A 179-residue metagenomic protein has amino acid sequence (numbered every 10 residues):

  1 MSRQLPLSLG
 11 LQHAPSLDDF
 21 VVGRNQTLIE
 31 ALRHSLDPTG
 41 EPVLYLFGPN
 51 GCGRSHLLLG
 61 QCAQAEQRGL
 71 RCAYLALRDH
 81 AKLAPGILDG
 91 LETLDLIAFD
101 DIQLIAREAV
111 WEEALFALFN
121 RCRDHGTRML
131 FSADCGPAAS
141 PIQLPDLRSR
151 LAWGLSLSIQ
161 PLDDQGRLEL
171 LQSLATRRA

Functional and structural regions predicted by a protein language model:
M1-H34: A short, basic N-terminal segment
G40-L58: Walker A/P-loop nucleotide-binding motif
L57, Q61, L170: Hydrophobic positions on the alpha1 helix immediately C-terminal to the Walker A/P-loop
E66-L96: AAA+/P-loop NTPase substrate/partner-engagement loops
G86-S132: Conserved nucleotide-sensing/catalytic segment adjacent to the nucleotide-binding pocket in NTP-handling enzymes
P137-A152: Short regulatory helix/loop adjacent to the ATP-binding pocket of P-loop NTPases
G154, E169-A179: Conserved AAA+ ATPase "sensor/coupling" helix adjacent to the nucleotide-binding pocket
G154-G166: Conserved AAA+ ATPase "SRH/arginine-finger" region at the nucleotide-binding site
